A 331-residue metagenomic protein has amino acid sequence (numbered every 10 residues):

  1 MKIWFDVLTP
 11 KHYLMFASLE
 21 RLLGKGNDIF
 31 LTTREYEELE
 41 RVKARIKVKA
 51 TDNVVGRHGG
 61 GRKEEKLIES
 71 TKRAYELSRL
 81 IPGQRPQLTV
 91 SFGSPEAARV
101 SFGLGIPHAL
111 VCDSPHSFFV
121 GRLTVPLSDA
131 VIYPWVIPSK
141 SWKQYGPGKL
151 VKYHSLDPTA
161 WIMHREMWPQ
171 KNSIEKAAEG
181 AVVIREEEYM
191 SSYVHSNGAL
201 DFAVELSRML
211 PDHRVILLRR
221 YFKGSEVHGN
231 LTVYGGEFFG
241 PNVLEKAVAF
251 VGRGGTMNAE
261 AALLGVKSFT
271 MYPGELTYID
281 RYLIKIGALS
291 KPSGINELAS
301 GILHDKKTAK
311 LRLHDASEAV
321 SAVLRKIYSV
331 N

Functional and structural regions predicted by a protein language model:
F5-A17, M190-H195: A short, glycine/small-residue-rich beta-strand->loop->alpha-helix junction that serves as a flexible
K25-E69: Conserved nucleotide-sugar phosphate-binding/catalytic loop shared by glycosyltransferases and other
E35, I46-G60, I184-E186, V204-G236: Catalytic donor nucleotide-activated moiety binding site of glycosyltransferases and closely related
R73-L80, I216, R220-M257: Donor nucleotide-activated moiety binding/catalytic core segment of transferases that use nucleotide-activated donors
T89-V100, L110, V243-D280: A donor-sugar binding/catalytic signature common to diverse glycosyltransferases and related nucleotide-sugar
A109-L110, G121-Y133, L244: A conserved, positively charged/aromatic
I132-N197: A nucleotide-sugar donor-handling region in carbohydrate enzymes
L263-A309: Catalytic binding pocket for nucleotide-activated donors in carbohydrate/polymer assembly enzymes
